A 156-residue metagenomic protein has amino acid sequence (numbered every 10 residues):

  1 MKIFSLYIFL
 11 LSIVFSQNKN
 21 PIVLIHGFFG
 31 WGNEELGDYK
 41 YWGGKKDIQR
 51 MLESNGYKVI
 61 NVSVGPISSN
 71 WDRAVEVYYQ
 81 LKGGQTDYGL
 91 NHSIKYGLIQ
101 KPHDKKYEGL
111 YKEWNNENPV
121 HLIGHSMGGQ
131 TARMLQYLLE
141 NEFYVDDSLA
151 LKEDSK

Functional and structural regions predicted by a protein language model:
I3-V14: Sec-dependent N-terminal signal peptides
Q17-N20, N116-N118: A short, charged/proline- and glycine-enriched loop that marks the coil->beta-strand transition at the N-terminal
N18-N61: Short, surface-exposed "cap/lid" segments of acyl-processing enzymes
F28-G30, P66-I67, M127-G129: Short, solvent-exposed loop/turn segments at secondary-structure junctions
N33-G37, D72, R133-L135: Short, solvent-exposed loop/turn and secondary-structure capping segments
Y39, G65-D72: Acidic-and-aromatic substrate-binding clefts and catalytic sites of carbohydrate-active enzymes
G44, I48, R73, V77 (+1 more regions): Stable alpha-helical elements in mature extracytoplasmic
Y78-L81, Q85-K156: Serine-dependent carboxylesterase/thioesterase catalytic core of lipase-like alpha/beta-hydrolase/SGNH enzymes
